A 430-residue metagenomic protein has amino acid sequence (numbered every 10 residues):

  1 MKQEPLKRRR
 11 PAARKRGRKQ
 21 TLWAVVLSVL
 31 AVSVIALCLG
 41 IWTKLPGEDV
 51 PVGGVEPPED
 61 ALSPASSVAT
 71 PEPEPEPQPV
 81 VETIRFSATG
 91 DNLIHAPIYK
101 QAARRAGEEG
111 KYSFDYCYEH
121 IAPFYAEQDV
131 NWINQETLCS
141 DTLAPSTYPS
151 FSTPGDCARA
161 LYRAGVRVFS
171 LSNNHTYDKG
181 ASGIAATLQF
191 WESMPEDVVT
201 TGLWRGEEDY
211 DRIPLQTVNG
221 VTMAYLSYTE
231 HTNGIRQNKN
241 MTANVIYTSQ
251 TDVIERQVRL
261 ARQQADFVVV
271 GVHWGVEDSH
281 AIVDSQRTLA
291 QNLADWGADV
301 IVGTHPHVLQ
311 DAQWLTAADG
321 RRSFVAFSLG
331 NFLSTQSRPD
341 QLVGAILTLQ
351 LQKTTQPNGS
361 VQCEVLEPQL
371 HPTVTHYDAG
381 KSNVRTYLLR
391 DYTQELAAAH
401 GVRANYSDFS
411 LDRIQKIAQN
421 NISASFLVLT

Functional and structural regions predicted by a protein language model:
K2-R10, T21-T430: Acidic, metal/ion-coordinating pockets
